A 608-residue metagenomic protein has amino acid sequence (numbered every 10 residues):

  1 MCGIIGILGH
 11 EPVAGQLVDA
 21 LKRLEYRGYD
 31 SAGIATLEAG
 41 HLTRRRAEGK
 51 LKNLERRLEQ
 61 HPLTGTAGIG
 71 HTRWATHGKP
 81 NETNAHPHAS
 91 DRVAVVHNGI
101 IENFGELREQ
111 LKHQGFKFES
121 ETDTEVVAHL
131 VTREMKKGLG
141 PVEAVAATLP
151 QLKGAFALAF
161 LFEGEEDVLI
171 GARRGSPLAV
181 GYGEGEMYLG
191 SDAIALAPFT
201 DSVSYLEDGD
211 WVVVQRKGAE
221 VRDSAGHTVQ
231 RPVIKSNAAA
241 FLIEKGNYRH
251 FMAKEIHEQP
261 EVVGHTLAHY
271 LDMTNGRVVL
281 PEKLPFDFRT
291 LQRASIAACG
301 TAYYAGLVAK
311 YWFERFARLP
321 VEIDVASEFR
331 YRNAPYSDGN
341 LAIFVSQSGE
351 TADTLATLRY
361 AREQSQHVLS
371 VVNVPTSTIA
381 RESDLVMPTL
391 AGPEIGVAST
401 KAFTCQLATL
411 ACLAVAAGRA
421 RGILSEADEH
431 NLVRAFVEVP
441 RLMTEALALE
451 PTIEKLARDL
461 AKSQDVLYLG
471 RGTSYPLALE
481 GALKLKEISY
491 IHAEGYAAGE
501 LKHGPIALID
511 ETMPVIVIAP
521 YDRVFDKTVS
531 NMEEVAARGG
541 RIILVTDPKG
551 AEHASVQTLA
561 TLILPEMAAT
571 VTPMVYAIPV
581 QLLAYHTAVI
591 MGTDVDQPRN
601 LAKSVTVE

Functional and structural regions predicted by a protein language model:
M1-K245, R249-H250, E258-Q292, Y331 (+4 more regions): Conserved short alpha-helical segments that host acidic/polar catalytic motifs at enzyme active sites
G49, T66-T83, T274-F286, A309-V345 (+2 more regions): Glycine-rich oxoanion-binding loops at beta->alpha junctions
P87, L161, I170-G171, V203-S204 (+13 more regions): Replace "in large, NTP-powered and nucleic-acid-processing enzymes" with "in large, NTP-powered factors and other
L152-E186, L456, A461-E487, D522-V524 (+1 more regions): Acidic/histidine-rich
G181, A305-G306, E322-I323, A352-L355 (+9 more regions): Extended hydrophobic-aromatic, low-complexity segments
G226, M252, R541, A554 (+1 more regions): Generic C-terminus detector
Q259-V263, L267-S295, Q364, L385-P514 (+1 more regions): Active-site phosphate/pyrophosphate-binding segments
R289-E438, I518-L562, L583, M591: Glycine-rich phosphate-binding loops that contact phosphosugars or nucleotide phosphates
